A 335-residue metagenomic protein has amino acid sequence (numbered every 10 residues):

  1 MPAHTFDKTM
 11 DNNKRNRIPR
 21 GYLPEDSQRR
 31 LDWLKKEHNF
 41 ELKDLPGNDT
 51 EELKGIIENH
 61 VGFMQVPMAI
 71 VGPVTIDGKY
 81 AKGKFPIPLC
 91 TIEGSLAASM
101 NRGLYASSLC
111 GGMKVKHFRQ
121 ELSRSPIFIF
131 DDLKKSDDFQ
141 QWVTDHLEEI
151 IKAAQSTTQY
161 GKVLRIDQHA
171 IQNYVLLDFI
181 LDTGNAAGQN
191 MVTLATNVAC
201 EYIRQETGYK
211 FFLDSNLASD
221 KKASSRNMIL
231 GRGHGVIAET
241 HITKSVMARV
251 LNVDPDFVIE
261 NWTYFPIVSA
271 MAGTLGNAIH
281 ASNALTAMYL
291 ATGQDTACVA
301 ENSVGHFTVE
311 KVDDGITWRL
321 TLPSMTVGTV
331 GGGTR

Functional and structural regions predicted by a protein language model:
M1-P86, S99-L104, H117-E121: Acidic/polar, glycine-rich intrinsically disordered N-terminal extensions of enzymes
Y22-D26, L45, D49, G62 (+7 more regions): Catalytic cores of large soluble enzymes that bind and process phosphate-bearing ligands
W33, E37, W142, A153 (+1 more regions): Residues that form generic nucleotide/phosphate-binding pockets
D44-N59, T158-H169, N252-V253: A short, flexible low-complexity segment enriched in Lys/Arg and Gly/Pro that occurs in N-terminal basic tails
I57, G62-G72, G83-F85, R124-P126 (+7 more regions): Structural beta-strand/beta-sheet cores of well-ordered domains, especially the beta-sheet scaffolds that support
N59, A69-G72, G112-K114, K162-L164 (+2 more regions): Glycine-rich, charged/polar anion/phosphate-binding loops that engage phosphate groups from diverse ligands
F63-Q172, L177-I180: Small-residue-rich
L181, N185-T334: Glycine-rich anion/phosphate-binding loop at the beta-strand->alpha-helix junction
